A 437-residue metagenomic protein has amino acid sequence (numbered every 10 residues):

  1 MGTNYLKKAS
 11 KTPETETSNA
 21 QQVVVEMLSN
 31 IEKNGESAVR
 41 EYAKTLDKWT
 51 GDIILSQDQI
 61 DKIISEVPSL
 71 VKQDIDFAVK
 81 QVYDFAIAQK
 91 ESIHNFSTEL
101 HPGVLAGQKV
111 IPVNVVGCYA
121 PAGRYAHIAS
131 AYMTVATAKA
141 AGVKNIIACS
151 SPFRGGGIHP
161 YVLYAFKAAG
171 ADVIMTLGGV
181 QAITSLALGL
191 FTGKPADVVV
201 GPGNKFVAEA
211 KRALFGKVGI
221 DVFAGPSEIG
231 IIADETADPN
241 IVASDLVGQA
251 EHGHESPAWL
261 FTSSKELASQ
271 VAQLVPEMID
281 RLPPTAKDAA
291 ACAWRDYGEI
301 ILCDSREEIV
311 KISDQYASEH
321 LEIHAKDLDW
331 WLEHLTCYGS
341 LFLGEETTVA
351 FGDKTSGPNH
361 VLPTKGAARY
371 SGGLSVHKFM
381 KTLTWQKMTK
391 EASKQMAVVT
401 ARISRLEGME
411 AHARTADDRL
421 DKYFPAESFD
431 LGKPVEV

Functional and structural regions predicted by a protein language model:
M1-N114: N-terminal Rossmann-like NAD(P)+-binding subdomain of aldehyde/semialdehyde dehydrogenases
M1-N4, V173-G178, I300-S305: Short acidic-hydrophobic, aromatic-tinged amphipathic segments that line or gate anion-handling sites
S92-T98, G219, S256-F261, R281-A293 (+3 more regions): Flexible, glycine/charged-enriched surface loops at secondary-structure junctions
E99-Y164: Conserved small-residue-rich beta-alpha loop and adjacent elements that most often cradle the phosphate/pyrophosphate
G170-P257: Conserved NAD(P)+-binding/catalytic subdomain of aldehyde/semialdehyde dehydrogenases
V222-D296, I300: A conserved active-site cap/scaffold subdomain adjacent to cofactor or substrate pockets
D314-V437: C-terminal core of ALDH-fold dehydrogenases
